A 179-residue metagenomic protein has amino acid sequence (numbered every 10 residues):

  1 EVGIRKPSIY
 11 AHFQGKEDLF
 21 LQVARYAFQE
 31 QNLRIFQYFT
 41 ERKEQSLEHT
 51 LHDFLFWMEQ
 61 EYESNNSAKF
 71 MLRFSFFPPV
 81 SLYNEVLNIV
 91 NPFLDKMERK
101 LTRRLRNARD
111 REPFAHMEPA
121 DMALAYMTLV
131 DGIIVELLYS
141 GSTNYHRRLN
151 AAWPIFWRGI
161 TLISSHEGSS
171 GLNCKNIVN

Functional and structural regions predicted by a protein language model:
E1-D18, Q22: Helix-turn-helix
K16, V23, A27-Q31, F54 (+6 more regions): Hydrophobic/aromatic residues within well-ordered alpha-helical segments
Q22, F36-N66, M122-Y126, S165: Hydrophobic alpha-helical connector segments
Q29-F36, L82-D110, A120-L124: Amphipathic alpha-helical packing segments from all-alpha helical-bundle domains
R42, L72-P79, L137-S140: Secondary-structure edge/capping motif, primarily at the C-terminal ends of alpha-helices and the immediately following
K43, L47, V86, A115-P119 (+2 more regions): Residue-level recognition of alpha-helical structural elements
D53-Q60, D95, R99-N107, M127-L129 (+1 more regions): C-terminal peripheral helix-coil segments that are non-catalytic and often amphipathic
Y62-E85: Amphipathic alpha-helical segments used for helix-helix packing
